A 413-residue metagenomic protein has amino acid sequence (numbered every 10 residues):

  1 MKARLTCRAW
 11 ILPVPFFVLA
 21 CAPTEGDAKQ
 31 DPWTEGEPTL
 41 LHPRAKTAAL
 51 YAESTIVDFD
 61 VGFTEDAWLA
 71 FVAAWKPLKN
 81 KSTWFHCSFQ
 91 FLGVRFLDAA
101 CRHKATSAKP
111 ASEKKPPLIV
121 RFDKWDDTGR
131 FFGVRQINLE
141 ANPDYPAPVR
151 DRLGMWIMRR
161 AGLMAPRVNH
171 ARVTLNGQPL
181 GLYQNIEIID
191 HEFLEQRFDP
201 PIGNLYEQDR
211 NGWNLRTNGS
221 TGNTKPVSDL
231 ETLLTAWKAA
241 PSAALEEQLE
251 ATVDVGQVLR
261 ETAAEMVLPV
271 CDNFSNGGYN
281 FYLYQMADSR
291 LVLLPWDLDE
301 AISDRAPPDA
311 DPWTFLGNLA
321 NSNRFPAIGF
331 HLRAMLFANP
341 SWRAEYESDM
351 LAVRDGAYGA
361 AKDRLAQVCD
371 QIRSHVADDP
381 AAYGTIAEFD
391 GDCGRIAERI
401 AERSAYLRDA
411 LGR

Functional and structural regions predicted by a protein language model:
M1-T6: N-terminal secretory signal peptides that target proteins for export/translocation
R8-A20: Bacterial N-terminal signal peptides
C21-R413: Phosphate/dinucleotide-binding and metal-coordinating scaffold of catalytic cores in nucleotide-dependent enzymes
